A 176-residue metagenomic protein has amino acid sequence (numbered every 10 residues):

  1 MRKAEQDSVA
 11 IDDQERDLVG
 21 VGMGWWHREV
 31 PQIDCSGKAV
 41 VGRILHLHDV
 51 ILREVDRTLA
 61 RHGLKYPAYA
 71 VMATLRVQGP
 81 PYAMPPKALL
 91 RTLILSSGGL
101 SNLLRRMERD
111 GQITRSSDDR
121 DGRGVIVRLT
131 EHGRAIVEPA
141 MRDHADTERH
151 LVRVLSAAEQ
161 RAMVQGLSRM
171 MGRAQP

Functional and structural regions predicted by a protein language model:
M1-H62: N-terminal leader segment of winged-helix/HTH proteins
C35, L45, D49, R53-S96: N-terminal helix-turn-helix DNA-binding core of bacterial DNA-binding proteins
K38-V41, L45, D49, I94 (+3 more regions): Short amphipathic alpha-helical segments with heptad-repeat character
T74-Q78, G166, R173: Short amphipathic alpha-helical elements of helix-turn-helix/winged-helix folds
P85, G172-P176: Short, charged, intrinsically disordered terminal tails
P86, L104-R105: Short, hydrophobic-biased segments on the C-terminal half of alpha helices that form "recognition helices"
R105-Q165: Charged, amphipathic alpha-helical coiled-coil/dimerization segments
